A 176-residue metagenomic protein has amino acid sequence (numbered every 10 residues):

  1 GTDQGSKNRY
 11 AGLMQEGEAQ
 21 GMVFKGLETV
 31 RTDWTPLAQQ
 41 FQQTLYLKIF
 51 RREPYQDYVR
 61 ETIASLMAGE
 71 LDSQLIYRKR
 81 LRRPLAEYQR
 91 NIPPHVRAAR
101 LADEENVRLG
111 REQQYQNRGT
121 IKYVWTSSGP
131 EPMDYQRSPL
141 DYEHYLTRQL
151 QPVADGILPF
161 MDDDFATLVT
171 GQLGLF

Functional and structural regions predicted by a protein language model:
G1-F176: DNA-dependent DNA polymerase catalytic subunits
